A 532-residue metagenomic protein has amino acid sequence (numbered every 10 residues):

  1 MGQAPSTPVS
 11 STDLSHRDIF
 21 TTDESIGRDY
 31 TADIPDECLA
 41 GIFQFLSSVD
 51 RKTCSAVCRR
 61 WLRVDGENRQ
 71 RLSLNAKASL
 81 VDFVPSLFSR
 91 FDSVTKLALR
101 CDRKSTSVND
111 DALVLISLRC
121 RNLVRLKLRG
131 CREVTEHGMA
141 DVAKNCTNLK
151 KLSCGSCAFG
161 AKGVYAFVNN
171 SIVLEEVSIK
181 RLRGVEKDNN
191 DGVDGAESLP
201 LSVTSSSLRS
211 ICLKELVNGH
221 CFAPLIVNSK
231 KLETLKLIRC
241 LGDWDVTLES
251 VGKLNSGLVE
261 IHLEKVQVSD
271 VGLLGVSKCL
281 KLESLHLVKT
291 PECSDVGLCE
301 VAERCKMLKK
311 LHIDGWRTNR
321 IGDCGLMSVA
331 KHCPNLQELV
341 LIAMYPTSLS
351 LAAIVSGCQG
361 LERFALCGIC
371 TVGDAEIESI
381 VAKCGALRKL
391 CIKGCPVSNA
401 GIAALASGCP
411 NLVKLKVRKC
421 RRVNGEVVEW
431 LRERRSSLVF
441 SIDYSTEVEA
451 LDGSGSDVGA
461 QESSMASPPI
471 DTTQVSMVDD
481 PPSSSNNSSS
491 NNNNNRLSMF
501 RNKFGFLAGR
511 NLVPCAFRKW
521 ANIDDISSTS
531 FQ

Functional and structural regions predicted by a protein language model:
M1-A143, N148-S210, H220-V227, T234 (+2 more regions): N-terminal adaptor-interaction module of cullin-RING ubiquitin ligase components
M1-D33, R183, G455-S456, Q461-Q532: CRL adaptor-proximal regions
L72, L97-R100, L126-L128, L152-C154 (+11 more regions): Conserved hydrophobic beta-strand positions in leucine-rich repeat
A78-F83, R103-D111, R132-H137, C157-G163 (+11 more regions): Short, solvent-exposed loop/turn at the beta-strand->alpha-helix junction within individual leucine-rich repeat
F88-S89, L113-L118, M139-N145, V164-S171 (+11 more regions): A structural signal for leucine-rich repeat
S256, L263-Q267, G272-P396: Eukaryotic tandem repeat interaction scaffolds
N399, A404-P468, N494-P514, R518-A521: C-terminal interaction modules of eukaryotic adaptor/scaffold proteins
